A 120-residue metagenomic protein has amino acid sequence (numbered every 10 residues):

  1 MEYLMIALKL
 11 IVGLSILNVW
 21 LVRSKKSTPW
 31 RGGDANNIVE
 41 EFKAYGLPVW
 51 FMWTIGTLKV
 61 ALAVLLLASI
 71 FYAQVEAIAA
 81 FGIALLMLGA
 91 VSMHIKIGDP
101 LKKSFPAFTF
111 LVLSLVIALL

Functional and structural regions predicted by a protein language model:
M1-L120: Membrane-interface extramembranous regions
